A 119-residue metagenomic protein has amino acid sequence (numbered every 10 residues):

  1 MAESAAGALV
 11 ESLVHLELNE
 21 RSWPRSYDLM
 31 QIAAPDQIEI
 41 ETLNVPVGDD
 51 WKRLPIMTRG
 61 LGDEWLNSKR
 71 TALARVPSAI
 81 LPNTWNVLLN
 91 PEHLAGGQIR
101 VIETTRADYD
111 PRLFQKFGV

Functional and structural regions predicted by a protein language model:
M1-H15, V87-A95: Extended catalytic/binding region for NAD+/ADP-ribose chemistry, centered on the ART fold
V14-S22: Short helix-loop boundary/capping segments at the starts of domains
R21-V119: Active-site and NAD+-binding cores of ADP-ribose-processing enzymes
